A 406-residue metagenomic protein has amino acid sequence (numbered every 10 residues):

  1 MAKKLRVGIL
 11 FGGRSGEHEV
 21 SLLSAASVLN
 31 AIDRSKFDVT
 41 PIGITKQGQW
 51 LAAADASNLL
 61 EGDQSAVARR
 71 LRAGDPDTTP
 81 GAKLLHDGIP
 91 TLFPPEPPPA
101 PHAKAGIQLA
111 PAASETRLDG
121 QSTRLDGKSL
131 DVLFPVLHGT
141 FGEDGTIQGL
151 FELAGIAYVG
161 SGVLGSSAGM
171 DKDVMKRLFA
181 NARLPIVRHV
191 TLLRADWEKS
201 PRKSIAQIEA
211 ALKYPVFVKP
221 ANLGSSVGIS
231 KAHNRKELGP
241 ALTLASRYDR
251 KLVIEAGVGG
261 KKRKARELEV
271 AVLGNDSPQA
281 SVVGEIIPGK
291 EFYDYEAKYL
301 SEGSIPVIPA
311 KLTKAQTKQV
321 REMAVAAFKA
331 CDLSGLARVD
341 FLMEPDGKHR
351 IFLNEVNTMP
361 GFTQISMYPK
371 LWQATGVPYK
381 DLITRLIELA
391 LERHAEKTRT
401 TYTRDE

Functional and structural regions predicted by a protein language model:
M1-L164, A168-M170, V174, N181 (+3 more regions): ATP-binding N-terminal substructure of ATP-dependent carboxylate-amine bond-forming enzymes
A2-L5, F11-S15, R34, R183 (+2 more regions): ATP-dependent carboxylate activation and anion-phosphoryl transfer catalytic cores that bind Mg-ATP to form
A26-S27, T243, V325: Solvent-exposed alpha-helix faces
V39, A157-Y158, I186, V216 (+2 more regions): Hydrophobic beta-strand scaffold residues
F179-A180, I208-V227, D249-R263: ATP-grasp fold ATP-binding core
N181-P220: Rossmann-like NAD(P)H-binding beta-loop-alpha module
S230-E322, G347-F352: Phosphate-binding site of ATP-dependent enzymes
